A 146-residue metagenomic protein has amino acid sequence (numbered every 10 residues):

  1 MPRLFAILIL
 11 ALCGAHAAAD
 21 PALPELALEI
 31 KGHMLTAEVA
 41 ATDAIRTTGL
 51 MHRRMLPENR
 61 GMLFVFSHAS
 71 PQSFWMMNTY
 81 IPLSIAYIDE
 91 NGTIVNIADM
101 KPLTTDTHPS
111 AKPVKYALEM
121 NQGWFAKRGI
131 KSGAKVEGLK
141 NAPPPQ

Functional and structural regions predicted by a protein language model:
M1-I9: Sec-dependent signal peptide recognition, specifically the positively charged N-region followed immediately by
L12-A17: N-terminal signal peptide c-region/cleavage motif recognized by signal peptidases
A19-Q146: Compact, glycine-rich, soluble single-domain proteins
